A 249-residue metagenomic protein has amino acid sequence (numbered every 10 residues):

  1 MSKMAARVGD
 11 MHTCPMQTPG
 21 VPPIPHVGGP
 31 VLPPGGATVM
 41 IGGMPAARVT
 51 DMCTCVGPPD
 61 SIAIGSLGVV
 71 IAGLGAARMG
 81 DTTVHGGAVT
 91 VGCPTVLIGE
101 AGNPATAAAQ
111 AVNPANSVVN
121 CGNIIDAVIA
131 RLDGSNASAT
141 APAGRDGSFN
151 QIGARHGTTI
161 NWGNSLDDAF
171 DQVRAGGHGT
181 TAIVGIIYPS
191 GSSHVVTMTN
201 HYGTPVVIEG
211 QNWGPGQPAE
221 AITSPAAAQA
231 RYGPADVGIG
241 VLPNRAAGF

Functional and structural regions predicted by a protein language model:
M1, P22-P25, N103-T180, G185-P189 (+2 more regions): Glycine-rich short-loop/terminal segments
M1-T106: Intrinsically disordered, low-complexity proline/glycine-rich segments
Q17, F170-D171, S193-V195: Short, solvent-exposed polar/charged micro-motifs at secondary-structure junctions
A37, L67, V119, H194-V196: Residue-level detector of short, conserved catalytic/binding motifs and their immediate flanks
P45, G75, E100-G102, Y188 (+2 more regions): A mature extracytoplasmic/lumenal domain signature
T181-E209: Catalytic nucleophile-His microenvironment captured as a short glycine-rich beta-strand/loop that brackets
T199-F249: Active-site signature of cysteine proteases
